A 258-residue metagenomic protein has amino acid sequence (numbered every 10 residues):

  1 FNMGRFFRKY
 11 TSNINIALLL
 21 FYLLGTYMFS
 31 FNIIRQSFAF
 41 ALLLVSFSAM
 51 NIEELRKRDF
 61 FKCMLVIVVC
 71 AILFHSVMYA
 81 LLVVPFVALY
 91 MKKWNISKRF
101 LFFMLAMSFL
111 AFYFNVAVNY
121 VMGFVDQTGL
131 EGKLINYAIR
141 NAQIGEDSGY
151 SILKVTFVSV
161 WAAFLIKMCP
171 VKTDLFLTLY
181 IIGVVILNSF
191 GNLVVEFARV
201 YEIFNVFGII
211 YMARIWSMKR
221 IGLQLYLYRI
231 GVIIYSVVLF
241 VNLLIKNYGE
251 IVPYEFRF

Functional and structural regions predicted by a protein language model:
M3-T11, M50, W216: Transmembrane-helix signature of membrane-embedded glycosylation machinery that interfaces with polyprenol carriers
F7-L24: Transmembrane-helix signature of polytopic, membrane-embedded enzymes that assemble or transfer cell-envelope glycans
T26-F29, K62-V87, V184-N188: Membrane-interface alpha helices of multi-pass inner-membrane proteins
F29-L43, F47, F74, L165-K219: Membrane-water interface signatures at transmembrane helix termini and the short loops that connect adjacent helices
L43-F61: Membrane-interface transmembrane helices that cradle and orient dolichyl/undecaprenyl
V84-V200, L243-F258: Alpha-helical transmembrane segments and terminal signal-anchor/GPI-anchor hydrophobic tails, characterized by long
L101-A106, R220-N242: Signature aromatic-anchored transmembrane alpha helix within multi-pass, membrane-resident enzymes that catalyze glycan
